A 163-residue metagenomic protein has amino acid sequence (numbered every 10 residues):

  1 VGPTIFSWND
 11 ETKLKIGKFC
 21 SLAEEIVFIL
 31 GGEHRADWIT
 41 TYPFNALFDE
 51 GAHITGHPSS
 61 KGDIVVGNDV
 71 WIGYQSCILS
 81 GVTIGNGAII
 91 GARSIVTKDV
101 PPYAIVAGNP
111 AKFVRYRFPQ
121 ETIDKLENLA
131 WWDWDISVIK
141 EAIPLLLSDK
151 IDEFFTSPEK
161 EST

Functional and structural regions predicted by a protein language model:
V1-S80: Flexible, glycine/small-residue-enriched loop-and-beta-strand segment within the central core of proteins
G32-E33, V100, Y116-R117: Conserved catalytic-core motifs of eukaryotic protein kinase domains, centered on the activation segment
F44-I78, P110-T163: C-terminal segments of enzyme domains that contribute to small-molecule binding surfaces
T83-I84, V100: Extended beta-solenoid/beta-helix repeat architectures
G91, T97-K98, V114: Conserved acidic donor-binding loop of glycosyltransferase catalytic domains
P102, A107-P110: Acidic, glycine-centered active-site loop in nucleotide-sugar glycosyltransferases
